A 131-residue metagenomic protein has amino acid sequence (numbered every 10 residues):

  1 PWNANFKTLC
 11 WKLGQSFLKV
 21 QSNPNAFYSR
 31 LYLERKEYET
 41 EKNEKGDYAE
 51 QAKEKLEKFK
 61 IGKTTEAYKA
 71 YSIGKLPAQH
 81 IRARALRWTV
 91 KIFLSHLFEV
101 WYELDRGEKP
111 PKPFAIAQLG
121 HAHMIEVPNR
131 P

Functional and structural regions predicted by a protein language model:
P1-P131: A basic, often C-terminal nucleic-acid-binding module that engages the phosphate backbone, implemented in DNA
